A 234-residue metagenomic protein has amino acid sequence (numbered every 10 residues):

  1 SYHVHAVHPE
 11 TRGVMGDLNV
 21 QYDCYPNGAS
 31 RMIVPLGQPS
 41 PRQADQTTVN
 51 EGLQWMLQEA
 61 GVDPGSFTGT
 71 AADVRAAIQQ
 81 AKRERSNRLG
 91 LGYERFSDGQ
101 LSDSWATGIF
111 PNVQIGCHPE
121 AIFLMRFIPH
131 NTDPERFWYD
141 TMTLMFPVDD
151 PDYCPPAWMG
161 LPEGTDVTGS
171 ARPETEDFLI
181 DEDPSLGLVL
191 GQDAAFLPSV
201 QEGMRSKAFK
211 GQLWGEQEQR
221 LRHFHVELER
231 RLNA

Functional and structural regions predicted by a protein language model:
S1-A234: C-terminal catalytic domain of Rieske-type non-heme iron oxygenases
